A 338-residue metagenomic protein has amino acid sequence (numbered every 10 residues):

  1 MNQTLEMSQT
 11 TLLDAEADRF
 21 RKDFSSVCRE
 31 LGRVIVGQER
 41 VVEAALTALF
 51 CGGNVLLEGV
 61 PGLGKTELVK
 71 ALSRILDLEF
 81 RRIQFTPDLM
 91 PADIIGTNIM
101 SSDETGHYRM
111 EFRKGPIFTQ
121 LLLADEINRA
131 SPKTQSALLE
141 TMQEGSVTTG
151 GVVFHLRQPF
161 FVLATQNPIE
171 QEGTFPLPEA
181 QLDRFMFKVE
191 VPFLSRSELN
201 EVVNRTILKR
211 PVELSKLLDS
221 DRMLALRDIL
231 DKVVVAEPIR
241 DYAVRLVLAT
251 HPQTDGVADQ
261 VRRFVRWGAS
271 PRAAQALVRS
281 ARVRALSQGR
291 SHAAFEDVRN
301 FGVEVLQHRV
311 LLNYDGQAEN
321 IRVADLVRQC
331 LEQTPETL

Functional and structural regions predicted by a protein language model:
N2-L12, D18, Q253-L338: C-terminal engagement/docking regions of AAA+ P-loop ATPases
L13-R21, V34, T174, K188-Q260 (+4 more regions): Conserved C-terminal "switch" segment of AAA+ ATPases
A17-L63, L248: Pre-Walker A (pre-P-loop) alpha-helix and adjacent loop at the N terminus of AAA/AAA+ ATPase modules, a conserved
A44-T47, S101-L123: Conserved alpha-helical scaffold flanking the Walker A/P-loop in AAA+ ATPase domains
L46-P87: Walker A/P-loop
G59, D125-E126, A137: Walker B catalytic acidic pair
V60, I94, T165: P-loop (Walker A) phosphate-binding loop of NTP-binding proteins
S101-H107, E126, A130-T134, M142-V233 (+1 more regions): Canonical AAA+ ATPase core
